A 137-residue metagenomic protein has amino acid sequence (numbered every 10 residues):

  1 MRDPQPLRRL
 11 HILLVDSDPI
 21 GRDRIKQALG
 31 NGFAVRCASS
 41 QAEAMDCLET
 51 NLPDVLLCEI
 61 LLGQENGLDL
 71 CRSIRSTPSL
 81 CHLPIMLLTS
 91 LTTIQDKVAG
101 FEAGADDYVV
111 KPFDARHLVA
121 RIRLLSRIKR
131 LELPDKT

Functional and structural regions predicted by a protein language model:
M1-L13, S17-D18, D23, S126-K129 (+1 more regions): Non-catalytic signal-transmission and effector/linker regions of two-component phosphorelay proteins
R9, L52-D54, S79-P84: His-Asp phosphorelay/catalytic-motif detector in bacterial-type signaling
D23-G30: Charged docking surfaces used in two-component/phosphorelay signaling
C37-V55: Acidic, metal-coordinating helix/loop segments flanking the phosphotransfer/catalytic sites of two-component signaling
E59, T89: Active-site residues of response regulator receiver
F113-S126: C-terminal output helix
